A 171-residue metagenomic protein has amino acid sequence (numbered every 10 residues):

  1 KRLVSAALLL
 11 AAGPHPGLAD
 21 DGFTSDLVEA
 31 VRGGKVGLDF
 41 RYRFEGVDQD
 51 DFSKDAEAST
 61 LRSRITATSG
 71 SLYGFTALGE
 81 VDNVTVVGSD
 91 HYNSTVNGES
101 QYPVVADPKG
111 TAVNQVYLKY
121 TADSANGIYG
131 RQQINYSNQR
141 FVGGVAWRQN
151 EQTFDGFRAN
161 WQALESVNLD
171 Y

Functional and structural regions predicted by a protein language model:
K1-T24: Cleavable N-terminal export/targeting peptides
P16-I134, F157-A163, V167: Beta-barrel outer-membrane channel/assembly domains of diderm bacteria
D48-D51, Q139-G143: Short acidic, glycine/proline-rich loop/turn micro-motifs
P103, G144-V145: A generic structural signal for short
G143-G144, F154: Asp-box/WD-like beta-propeller blade repeats and closely related beta-sheet repeat scaffolds
Q149-E151: Solvent-exposed loop/turn segments connecting transmembrane beta-strands in outer-membrane beta-barrel proteins
